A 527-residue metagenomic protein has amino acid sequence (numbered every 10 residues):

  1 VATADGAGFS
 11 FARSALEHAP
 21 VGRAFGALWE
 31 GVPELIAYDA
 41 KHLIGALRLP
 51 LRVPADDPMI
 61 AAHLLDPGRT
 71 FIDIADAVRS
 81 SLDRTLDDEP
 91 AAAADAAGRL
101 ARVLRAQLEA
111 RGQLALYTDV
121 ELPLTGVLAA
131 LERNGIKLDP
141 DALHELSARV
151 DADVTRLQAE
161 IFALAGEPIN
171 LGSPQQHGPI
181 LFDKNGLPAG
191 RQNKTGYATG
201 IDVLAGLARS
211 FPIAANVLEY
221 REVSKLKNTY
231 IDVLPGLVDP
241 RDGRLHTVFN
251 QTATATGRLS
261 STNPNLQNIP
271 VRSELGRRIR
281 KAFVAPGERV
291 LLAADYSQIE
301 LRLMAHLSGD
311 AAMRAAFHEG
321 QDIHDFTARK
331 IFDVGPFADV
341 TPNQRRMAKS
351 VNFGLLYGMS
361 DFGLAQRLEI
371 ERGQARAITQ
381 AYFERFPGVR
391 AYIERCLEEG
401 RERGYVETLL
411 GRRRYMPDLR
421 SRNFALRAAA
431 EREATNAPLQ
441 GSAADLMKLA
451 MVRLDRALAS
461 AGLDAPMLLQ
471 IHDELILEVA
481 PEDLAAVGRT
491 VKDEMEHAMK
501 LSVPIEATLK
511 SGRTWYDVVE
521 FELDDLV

Functional and structural regions predicted by a protein language model:
V1-E109, A115, S147: Conserved DEDDh/DEDDy metal-dependent 3′-5′ exonuclease domain
V1-L16, G31, P90-E274, V284 (+8 more regions): Conserved "right-hand" nucleotidyltransferase catalytic core of DNA-directed polymerases
T3-D5, M59, L65-D87, A91-A97 (+1 more regions): Function-dense linear segments that define catalytic or interfacial modules in macromolecule-processing proteins
A37, A55-D56, L171, L291-D295: Short hydrophobic beta-strand that contains or immediately precedes a catalytic carboxylate
A40-L43, R48, R149-Q175, Q380-E398 (+2 more regions): Polymerase palm active-site segment centered on the conserved acidic dipeptide of motif C
G126, A130-R133, P188-A189, D239-T247 (+6 more regions): Conserved catalytic core of nucleic-acid polymerases
V284-G287, M347, S460-L463, L468-H472 (+2 more regions): A structural signal for short secondary-structure junctions
L477-P481: Short beta-strand-to-loop capping motifs
